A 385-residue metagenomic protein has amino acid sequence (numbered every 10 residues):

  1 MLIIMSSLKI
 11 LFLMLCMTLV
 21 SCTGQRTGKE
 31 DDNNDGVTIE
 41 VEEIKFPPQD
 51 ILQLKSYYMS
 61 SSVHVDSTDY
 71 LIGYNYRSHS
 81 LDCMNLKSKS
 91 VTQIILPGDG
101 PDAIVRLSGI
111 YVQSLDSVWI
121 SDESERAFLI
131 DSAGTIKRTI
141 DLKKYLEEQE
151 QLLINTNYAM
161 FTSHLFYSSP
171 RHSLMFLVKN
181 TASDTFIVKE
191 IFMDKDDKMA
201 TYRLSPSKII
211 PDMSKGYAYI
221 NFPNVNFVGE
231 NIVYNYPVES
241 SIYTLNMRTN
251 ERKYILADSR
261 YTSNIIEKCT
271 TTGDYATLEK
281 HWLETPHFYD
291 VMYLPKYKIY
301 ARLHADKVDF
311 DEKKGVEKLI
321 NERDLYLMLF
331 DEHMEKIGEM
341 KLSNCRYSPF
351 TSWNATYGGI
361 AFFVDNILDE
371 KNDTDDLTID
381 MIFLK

Functional and structural regions predicted by a protein language model:
D31-Y57: A short helix->beta-strand "capping" segment at the edge of beta-propeller domains
P48-H79, L294, I299-A305: Beta-strand-rich domains and repeat architectures in extracellular enzymes and scaffolds, especially beta-propellers
Y58-V65, S108-Q113, N157-P170, A218-V228 (+2 more regions): Structural signature of eukaryotic scaffold interfaces centered on beta-propeller domains
S90-S124, K143-I154, L342-S348: Blade-loop segments of beta-propeller domains
A133-S169: Asp-box/WD-like beta-propeller blade repeats and closely related beta-sheet repeat scaffolds
T185-K195, E317-H333, D375-K385: Beta-propeller blade signature
S259-I265, T270-G273, E335-A355: Conserved blade-ending motifs and adjacent loop-strand segments that build the rim/top face of beta-propeller domains
L283-L329: Loop/turn-rich, solvent-exposed surfaces of beta-rich toroidal or solenoidal domains
